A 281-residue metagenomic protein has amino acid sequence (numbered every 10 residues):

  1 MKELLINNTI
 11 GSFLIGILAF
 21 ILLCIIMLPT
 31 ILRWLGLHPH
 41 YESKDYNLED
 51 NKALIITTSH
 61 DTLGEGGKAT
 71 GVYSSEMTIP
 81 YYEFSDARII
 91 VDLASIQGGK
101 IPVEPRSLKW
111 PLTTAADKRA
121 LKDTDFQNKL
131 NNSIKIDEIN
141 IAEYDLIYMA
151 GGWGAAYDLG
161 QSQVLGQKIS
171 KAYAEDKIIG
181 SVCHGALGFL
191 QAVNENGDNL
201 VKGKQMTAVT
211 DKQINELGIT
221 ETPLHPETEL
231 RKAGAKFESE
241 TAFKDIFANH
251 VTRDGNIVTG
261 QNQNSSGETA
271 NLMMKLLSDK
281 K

Functional and structural regions predicted by a protein language model:
K2-E175, L187-K281: Extended, subdomain-level signal for the structured scaffold at the beginning of enzyme domains
I178: Active-site cofactor/cluster-binding pocket
S181-A186: Short, thiol/selenol-centered motifs that function as redox-active sites or metal-ligating centers
